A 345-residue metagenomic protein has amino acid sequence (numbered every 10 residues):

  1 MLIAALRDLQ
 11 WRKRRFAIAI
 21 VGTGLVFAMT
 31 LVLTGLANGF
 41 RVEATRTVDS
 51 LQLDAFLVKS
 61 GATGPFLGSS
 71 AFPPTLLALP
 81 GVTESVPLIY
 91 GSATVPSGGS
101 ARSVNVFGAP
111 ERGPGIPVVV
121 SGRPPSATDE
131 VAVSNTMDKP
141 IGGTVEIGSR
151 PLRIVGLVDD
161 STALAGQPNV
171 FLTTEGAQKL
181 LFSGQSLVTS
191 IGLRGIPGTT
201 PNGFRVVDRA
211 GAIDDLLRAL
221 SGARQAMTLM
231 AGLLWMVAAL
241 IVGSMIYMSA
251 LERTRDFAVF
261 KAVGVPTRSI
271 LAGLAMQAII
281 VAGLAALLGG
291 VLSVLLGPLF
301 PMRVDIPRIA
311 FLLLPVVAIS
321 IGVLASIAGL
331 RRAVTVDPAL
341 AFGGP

Functional and structural regions predicted by a protein language model:
M1-A28, R41, A275: N-terminal Sec/SRP start-transfer signal
L9, V259-R268, V336, P345: Short helix-to-coil transition segments within interhelical loops that connect adjacent transmembrane helices
G24-S103, T199-T200: Hydrophobic, regular-secondary-structure patches
T34, S70-L79, T83-A127, E146-S149 (+2 more regions): The feature marks short, hydrophobic/small-residue-biased sequence motifs that occur predominantly
E111-I116, A132-T144, L180: Short, solvent-exposed hinge/capping segments at secondary-structure junctions
T136-D138, E146-R153, L157-L234: Mechanotransmission and gating elements of multispan inner-membrane complexes involved in transport and envelope
T200-L240, S249-R255, V259-F260, R268 (+3 more regions): Peri-transmembrane interface segments
A272-G273, I279-V323, I327-L340: Short helix-loop junctions at transmembrane helix boundaries
